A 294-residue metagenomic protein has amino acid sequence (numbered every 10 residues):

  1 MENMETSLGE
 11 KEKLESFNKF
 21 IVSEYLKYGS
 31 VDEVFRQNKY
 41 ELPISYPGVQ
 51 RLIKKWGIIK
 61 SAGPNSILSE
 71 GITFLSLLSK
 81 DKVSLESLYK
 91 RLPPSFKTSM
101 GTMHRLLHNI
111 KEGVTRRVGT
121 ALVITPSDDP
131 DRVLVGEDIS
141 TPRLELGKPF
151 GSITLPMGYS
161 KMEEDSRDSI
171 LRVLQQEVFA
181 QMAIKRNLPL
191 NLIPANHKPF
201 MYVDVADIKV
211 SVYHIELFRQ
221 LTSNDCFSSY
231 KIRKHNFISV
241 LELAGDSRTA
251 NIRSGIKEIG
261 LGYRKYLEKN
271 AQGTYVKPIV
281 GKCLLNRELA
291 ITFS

Functional and structural regions predicted by a protein language model:
E2-K27, L52-K80, P149-G151, P156 (+2 more regions): Nudix hydrolase/Nudix homology domain
F17, S23-Y40, S45, L77-L92: Short, charged amphipathic recognition helices of the HTH superfamily and cognate SANT/SANTA-like modules
Y40-G48, L92-M103, G262: Short coil turns linking two alpha-helices in DNA-binding domains
V49-I53, L107: DNA major-groove recognition helix of helix-turn-helix
S87-V123: Acidic, metal-coordinating catalytic segment for phosphate/diphosphate chemistry, firing primarily on the Nudix
N109-L144, T154-G158, H214-R219: Conserved N-terminal beta-strand and adjoining loop/helix that marks the start of the Nudix/MutT-like hydrolase domain
V118, M162, Q175, F179-S228 (+1 more regions): Active-site segment of metal-dependent pyrophosphate-handling enzymes, primarily the Nudix hydrolase catalytic core
D129-A183: Conserved Nudix-box catalytic region and its N-terminal flanking loop in Nudix hydrolases and closely related
